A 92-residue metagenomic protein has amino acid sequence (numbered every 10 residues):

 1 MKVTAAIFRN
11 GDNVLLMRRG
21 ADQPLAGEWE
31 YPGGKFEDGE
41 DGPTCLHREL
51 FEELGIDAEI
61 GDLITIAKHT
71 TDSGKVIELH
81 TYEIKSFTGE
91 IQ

Functional and structural regions predicted by a protein language model:
M1-L15, K35: Conserved N-terminal beta-strand and adjoining loop/helix that marks the start of the Nudix/MutT-like hydrolase domain
K2, N10, D57-E59, A67-I91: Active-site-adjacent beta-strand/loop module that shapes the phosphate/pyrophosphate-binding cleft
I7, W29, K75: Residues that recognize and position ribonucleotide moieties
V14, D22, H69-T71: Surface-exposed, flexible loop/turn segments at secondary-structure boundaries
Q23-G27: A conserved beta-turn-beta hairpin within the catalytic core of GNAT-like acetyltransferases that forms part
Y31-I64: The catalytic Nudix box helix
